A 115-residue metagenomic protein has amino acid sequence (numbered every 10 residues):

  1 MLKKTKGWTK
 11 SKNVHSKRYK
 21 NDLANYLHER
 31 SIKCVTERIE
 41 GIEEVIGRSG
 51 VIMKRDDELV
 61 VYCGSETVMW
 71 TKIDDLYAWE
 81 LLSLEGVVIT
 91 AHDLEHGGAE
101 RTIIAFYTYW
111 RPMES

Functional and structural regions predicted by a protein language model:
M1, K72-I73, I103: Intrinsically disordered, low-complexity regions enriched in Ser/Pro/Gly/Gln/His and often acidic
M1-S49: Anionic N-terminal interaction surfaces
K12-H15, V68, I103-I104: Residue-level signal for functionally critical sites in structured catalytic/ligand-binding pockets
K17-D22, L76, T90-H92: Intrinsically disordered, low-complexity boundary segments flanking structured domains
Y19, Y26, Y62, Y77 (+1 more regions): Sequence-level detector for tyrosine residue identity
E40-V87, L94-A99: Phosphoinositide-binding peripheral membrane targeting modules
H96-S115: Canonical phosphoinositide-binding patch of PH/PH-like domains
